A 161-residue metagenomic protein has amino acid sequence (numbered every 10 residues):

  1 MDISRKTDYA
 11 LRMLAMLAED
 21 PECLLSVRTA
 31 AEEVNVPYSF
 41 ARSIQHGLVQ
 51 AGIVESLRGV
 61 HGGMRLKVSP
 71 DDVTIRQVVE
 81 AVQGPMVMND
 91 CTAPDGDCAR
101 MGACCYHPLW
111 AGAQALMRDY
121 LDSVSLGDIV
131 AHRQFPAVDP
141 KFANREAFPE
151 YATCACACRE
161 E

Functional and structural regions predicted by a protein language model:
A18-E22, V68-S69: Short helix-capping/hinge SLiMs at alpha-helix to coil transitions
R28-N35: A short alpha-helical element within helix-turn-helix/winged-helix DNA-binding domains across DNA-binding proteins
E32, V49-Q50: Alpha-helical residues within the helix-turn-helix
P37-F40: Short coil turns linking two alpha-helices in DNA-binding domains
G52-K67: Beta-hairpin "wing" of winged helix-turn-helix
P70-D95, Y106-L116: Conserved segment of winged-helix/HTH DNA-binding domains
D95-E161: C-terminal regulatory/oligomerization modules of transcriptional regulators
